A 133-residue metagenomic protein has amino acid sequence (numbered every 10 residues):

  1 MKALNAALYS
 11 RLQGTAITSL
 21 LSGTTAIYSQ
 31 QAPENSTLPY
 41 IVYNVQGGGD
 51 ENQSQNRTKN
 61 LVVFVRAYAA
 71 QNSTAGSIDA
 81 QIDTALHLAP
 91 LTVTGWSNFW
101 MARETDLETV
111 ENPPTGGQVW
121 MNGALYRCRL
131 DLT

Functional and structural regions predicted by a protein language model:
M1-Q55, S77, A89-S97: Small/polar-rich, solvent-exposed N-terminal microdomains that initiate assembly or binding
A32, Q46-G48, A70, R129-T133: Generic structural motif
N44, Q55, K59-V62, F99-E104 (+1 more regions): Divalent metal-cofactor coordination and adjacent catalytic microenvironments
N52-R57, P114-G117: Short, solvent-exposed beta-strand/turn "edge" segments of beta-rich domains on protein surfaces
R57-A75, I82, W120-L130: Oligomerization/assembly interface segments of phage tail-like spikes and tubes
D79-H87: Long, well-ordered alpha-helical scaffolding segments within enzyme catalytic domains, especially pronounced
H87-T133: Acidic-leaning, charged glycine-interspersed low-complexity segments
